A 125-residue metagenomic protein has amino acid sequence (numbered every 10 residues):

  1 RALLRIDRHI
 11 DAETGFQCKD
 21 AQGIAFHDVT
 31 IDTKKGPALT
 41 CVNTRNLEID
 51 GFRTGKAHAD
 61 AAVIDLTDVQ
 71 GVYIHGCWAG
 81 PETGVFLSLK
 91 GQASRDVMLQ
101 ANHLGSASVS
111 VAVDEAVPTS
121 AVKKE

Functional and structural regions predicted by a protein language model:
R1-I6, I24-D28, L47-G51, V72-G76 (+2 more regions): All-beta strand scaffolds that present successive hydrophobic residues in beta-strands
A2, T14, Q22, H27-V29 (+7 more regions): The right-handed parallel beta-helix/beta-solenoid scaffold, focusing on the short coil/turn and N-cap positions
R8-Q17, K34-T40, A57-I64, E82-S88 (+1 more regions): Short glycine/acidic-rich loop motifs that flank beta-strands on beta-rich extracellular proteins
Q22, K35, V42-R45, D68-W78 (+3 more regions): Non-transmembrane, interaction-prone segments in cytosolic or luminal domains
V85-E125: Leucine-rich solenoid repeat scaffolds
